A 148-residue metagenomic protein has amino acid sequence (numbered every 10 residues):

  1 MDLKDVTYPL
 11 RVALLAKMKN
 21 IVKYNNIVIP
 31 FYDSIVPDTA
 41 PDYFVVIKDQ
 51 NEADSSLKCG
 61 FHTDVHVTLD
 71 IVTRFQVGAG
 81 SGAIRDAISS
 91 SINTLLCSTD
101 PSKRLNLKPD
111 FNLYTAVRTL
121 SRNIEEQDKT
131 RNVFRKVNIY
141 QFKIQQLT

Functional and structural regions predicted by a protein language model:
M1-A16, E52-D64, P109-T148: Short, charged interaction patches at domain edges and termini
M1-C59, T99-F111: Small/polar-rich, solvent-exposed N-terminal microdomains that initiate assembly or binding
Y8, G60-T63, R74-P101: Extracellular/virion structural assembly segments
F44-V45, V67, N138: A broad, low-specificity signal marking well-ordered, structured residues that form hydrophobic/aromatic
T68-Q76, Q141-Q145: Short glycine-rich beta-strand segments
